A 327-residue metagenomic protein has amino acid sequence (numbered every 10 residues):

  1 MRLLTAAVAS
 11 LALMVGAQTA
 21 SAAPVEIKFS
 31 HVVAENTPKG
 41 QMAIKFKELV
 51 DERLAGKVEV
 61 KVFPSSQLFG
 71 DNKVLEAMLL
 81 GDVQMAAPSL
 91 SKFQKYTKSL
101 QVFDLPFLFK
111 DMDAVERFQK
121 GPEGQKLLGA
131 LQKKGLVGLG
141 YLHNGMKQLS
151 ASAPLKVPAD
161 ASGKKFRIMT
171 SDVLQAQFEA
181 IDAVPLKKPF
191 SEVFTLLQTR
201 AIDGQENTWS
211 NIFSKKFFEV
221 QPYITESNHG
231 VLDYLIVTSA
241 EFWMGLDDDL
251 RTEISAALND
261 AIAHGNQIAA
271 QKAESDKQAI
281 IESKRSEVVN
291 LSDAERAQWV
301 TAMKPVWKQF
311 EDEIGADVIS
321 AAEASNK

Functional and structural regions predicted by a protein language model:
M1, A22-A23: Absolute protein N-terminus
M1-A7: Bacterial N-terminal signal peptides that target proteins for export
T5, Q18, A322-E323: Short, low-complexity polar/charged micro-motifs in intrinsically disordered terminal tails
A9-S10, A20: Cleavable N-terminal signal peptides
V15-A22: Sec/Tat signal peptide C-region and signal peptidase I cleavage site
A23-A114, K120-K327: N-terminal secretory/targeting leader peptides
